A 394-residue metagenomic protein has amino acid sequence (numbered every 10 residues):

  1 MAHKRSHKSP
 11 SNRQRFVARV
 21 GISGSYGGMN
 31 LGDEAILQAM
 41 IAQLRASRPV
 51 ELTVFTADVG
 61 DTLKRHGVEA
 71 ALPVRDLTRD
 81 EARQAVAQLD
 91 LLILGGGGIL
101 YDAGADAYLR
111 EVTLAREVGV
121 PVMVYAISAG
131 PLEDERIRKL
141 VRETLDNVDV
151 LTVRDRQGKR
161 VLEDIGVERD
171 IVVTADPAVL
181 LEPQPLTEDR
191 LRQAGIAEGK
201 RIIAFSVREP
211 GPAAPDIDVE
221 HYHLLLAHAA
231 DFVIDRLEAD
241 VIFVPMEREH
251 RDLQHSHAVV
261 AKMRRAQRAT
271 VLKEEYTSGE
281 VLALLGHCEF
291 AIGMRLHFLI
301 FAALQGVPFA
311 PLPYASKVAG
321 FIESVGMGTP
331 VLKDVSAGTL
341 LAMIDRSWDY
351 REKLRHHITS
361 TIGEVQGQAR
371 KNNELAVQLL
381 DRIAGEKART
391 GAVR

Functional and structural regions predicted by a protein language model:
A2-R394: Active-site anion-handling motifs in enzyme catalytic cores
